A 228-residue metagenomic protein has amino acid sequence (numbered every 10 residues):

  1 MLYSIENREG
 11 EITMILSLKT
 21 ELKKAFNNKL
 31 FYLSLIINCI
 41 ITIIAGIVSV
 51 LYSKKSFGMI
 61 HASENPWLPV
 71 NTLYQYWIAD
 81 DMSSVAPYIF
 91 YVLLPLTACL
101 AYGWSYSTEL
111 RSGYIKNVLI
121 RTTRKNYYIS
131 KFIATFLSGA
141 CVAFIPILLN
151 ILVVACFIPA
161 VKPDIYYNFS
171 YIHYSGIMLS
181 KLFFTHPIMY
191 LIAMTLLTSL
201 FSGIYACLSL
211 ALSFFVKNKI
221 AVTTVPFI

Functional and structural regions predicted by a protein language model:
I5-C39: Aromatic- and glycine-rich beta-strand/loop motifs that create alpha-glucan
K29-F31, T123-K125, I129, N218-T223: Membrane-helix interface segments
S34, A206-K219: Juxtamembrane helix-break-helix junctions at the cytosolic face of small multi-pass alpha-helical membrane proteins
S34-C39, K219-I228: Central hydrophobic cores of alpha-helical transmembrane segments in multi-pass integral membrane proteins
N38-G103, I133-A206, L210: Secretory targeting signals
Y102-S138: Helix-loop-helix units of permease transmembrane domains in multi-pass membrane transporters, especially ABC
